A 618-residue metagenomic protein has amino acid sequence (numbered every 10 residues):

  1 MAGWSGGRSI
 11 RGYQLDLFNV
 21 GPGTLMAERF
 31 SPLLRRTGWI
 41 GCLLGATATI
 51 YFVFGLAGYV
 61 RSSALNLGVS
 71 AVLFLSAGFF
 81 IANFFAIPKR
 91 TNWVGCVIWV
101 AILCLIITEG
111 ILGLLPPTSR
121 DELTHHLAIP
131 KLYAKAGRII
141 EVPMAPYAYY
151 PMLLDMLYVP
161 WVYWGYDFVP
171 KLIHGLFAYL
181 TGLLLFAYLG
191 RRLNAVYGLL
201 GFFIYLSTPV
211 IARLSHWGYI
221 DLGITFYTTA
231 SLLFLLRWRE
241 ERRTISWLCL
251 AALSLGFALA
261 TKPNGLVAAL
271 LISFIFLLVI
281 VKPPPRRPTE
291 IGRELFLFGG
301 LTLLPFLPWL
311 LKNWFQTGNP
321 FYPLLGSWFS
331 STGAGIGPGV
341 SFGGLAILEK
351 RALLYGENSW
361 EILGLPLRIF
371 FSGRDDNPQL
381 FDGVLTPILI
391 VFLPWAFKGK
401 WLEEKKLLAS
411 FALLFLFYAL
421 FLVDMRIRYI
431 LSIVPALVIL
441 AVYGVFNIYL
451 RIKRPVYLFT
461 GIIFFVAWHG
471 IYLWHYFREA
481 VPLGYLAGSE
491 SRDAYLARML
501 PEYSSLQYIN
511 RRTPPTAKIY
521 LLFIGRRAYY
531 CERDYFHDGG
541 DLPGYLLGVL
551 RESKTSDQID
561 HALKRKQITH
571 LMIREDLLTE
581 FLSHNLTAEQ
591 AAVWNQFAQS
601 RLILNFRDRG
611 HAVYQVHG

Functional and structural regions predicted by a protein language model:
M1-T91, I559: Membrane-embedded, hydrophobic transmembrane alpha-helices
V20, A178-G182, F186, G364-K405 (+2 more regions): Hydrophobic, aromatic-rich transmembrane alpha-helices and their immediate juxtamembrane boundary segments
R35-T37, F168-V169, L183-S207, F226 (+3 more regions): Transmembrane-helix signature of polytopic, membrane-embedded enzymes that assemble or transfer cell-envelope glycans
G45, I102-C104, L199-Y205, L250-L255 (+3 more regions): Transmembrane alpha-helix segments characteristic of polytopic inner-membrane glycan-assembly/cell-envelope
G95-L103, V196, S246-L253, A269-F276 (+3 more regions): Signature aromatic-anchored transmembrane alpha helix within multi-pass, membrane-resident enzymes that catalyze glycan
L114-A128, L458-Y508, G525-R527, F581: Membrane-proximal, lumen/periplasm-facing interface regions of secretory-pathway glyco- and lipid-modifying enzymes
K131, D221-I224, A258-V267, K406-A419 (+1 more regions): Hydrophobic/aromatic-rich transmembrane helices and adjacent perimembrane loops
A497-G539, K564, I568-T579, Y614: Short periplasmic/luminal acceptor-recognition loop of GT-C membrane glycosyltransferases, typified by
